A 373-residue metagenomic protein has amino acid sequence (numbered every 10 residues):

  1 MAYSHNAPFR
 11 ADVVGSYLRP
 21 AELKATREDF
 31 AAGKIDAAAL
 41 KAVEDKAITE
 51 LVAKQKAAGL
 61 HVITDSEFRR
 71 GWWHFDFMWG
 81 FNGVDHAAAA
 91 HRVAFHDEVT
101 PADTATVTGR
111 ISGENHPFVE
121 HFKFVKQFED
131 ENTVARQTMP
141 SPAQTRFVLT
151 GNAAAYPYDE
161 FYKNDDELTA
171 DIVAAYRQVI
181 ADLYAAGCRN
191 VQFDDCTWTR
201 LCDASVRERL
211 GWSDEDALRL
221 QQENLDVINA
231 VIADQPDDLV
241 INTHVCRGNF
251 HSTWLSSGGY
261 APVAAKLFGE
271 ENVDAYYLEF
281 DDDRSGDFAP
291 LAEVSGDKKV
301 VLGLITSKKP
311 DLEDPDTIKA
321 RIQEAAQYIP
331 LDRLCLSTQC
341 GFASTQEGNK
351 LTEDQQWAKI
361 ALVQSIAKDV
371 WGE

Functional and structural regions predicted by a protein language model:
M1-E373: Domain-level signal for soluble alpha/beta catalytic cores
